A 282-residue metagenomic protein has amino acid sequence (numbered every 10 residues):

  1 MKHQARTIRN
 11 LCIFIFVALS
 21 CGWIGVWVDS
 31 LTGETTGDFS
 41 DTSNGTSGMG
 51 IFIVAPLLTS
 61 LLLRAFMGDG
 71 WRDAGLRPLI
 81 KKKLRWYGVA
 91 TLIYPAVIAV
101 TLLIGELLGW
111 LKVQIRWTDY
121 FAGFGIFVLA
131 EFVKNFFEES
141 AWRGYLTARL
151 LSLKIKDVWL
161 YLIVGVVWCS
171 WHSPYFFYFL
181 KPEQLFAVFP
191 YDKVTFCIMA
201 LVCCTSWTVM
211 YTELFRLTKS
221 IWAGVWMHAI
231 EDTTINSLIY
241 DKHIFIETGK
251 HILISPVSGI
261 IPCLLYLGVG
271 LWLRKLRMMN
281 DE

Functional and structural regions predicted by a protein language model:
M1-T7: Short, Lys/Arg-rich, polar N-terminal cytosolic tail immediately upstream of the first transmembrane signal-anchor
K2, G25, D29-V89, I104-D119 (+2 more regions): Membrane-helix interface linkers and caps
N10-W23, F52-L57, G88-I98: Alpha-helical transmembrane segments
L19, T91, V128, F132 (+8 more regions): Residue-level signature of the transmembrane alpha-helical core of multi-pass small-molecule transporters
I24-W27, F186-G249: Functionally important transmembrane alpha-helices
F137-S170, R216-S220: Membrane-interface helix/loop boundary segments of multi-pass membrane proteins
L146, F176-K193: Membrane-interface interhelical connector segments
K219-I221, A229-E282: C-terminal membrane module of polytopic membrane proteins
